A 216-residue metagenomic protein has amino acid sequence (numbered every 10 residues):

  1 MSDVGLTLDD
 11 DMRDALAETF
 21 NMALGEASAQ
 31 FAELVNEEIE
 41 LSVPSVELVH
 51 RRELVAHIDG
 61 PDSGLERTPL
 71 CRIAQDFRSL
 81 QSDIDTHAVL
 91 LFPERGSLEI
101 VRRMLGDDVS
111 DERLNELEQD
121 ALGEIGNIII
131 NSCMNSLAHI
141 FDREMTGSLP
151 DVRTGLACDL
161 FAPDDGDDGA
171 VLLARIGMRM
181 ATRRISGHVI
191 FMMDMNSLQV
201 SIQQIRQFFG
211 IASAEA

Functional and structural regions predicted by a protein language model:
S2-A216: Composition-driven recognition of glycine/serine/threonine/acidic- and proline-rich low-complexity segments and repeats
